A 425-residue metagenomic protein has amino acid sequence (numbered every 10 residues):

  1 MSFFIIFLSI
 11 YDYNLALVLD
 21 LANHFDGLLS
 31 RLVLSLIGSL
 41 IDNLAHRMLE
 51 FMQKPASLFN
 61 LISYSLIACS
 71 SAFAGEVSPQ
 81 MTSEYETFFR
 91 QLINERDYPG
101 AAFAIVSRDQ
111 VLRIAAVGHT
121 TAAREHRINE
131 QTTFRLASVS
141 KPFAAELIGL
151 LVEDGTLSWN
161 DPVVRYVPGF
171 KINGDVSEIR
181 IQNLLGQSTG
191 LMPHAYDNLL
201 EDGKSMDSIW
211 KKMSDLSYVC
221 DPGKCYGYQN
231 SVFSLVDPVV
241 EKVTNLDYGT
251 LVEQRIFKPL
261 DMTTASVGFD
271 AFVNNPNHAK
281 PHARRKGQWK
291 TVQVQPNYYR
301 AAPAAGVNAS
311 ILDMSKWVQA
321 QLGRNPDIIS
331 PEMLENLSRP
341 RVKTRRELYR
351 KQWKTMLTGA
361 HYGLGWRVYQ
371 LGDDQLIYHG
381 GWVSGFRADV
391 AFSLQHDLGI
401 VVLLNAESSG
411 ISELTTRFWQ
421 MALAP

Functional and structural regions predicted by a protein language model:
M1-D20, G27-V33, G38: Hydrophobic alpha-helical signal peptides and transmembrane signal-/tail-anchor segments that drive secretory-pathway
E50-I62: Bacterial N-terminal signal peptides that target proteins for export
N60-S70: Bacterial N-terminal signal peptides
V77-F134, T156-S158, M206, S214 (+1 more regions): Short, conserved catalytic-motif segment at the N-terminal edge
Q91-A102, A123-N183, V219-S231, A302-A305 (+1 more regions): Short active-site loop at a secondary-structure junction that contains or immediately precedes the catalytic residue(s)
H119-T121, G174-V383: Short, surface-exposed loop or secondary-structure junction motifs that flank catalytic or metal-binding residues
V342-K351, V402-P425: Short, gly/Ser/Thr-rich active-site loops of penicillin-recognizing serine hydrolases
L376-H379, A388-A406: Short, well-ordered beta-strand elements
